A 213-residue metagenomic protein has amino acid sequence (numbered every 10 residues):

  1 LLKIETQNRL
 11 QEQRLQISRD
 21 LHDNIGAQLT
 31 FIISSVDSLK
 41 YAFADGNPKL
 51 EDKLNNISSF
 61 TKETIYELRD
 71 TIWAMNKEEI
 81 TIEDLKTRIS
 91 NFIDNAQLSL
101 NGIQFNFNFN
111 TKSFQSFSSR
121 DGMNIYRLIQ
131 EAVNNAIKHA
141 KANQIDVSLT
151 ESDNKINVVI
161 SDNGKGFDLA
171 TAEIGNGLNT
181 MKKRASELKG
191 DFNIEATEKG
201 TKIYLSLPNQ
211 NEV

Functional and structural regions predicted by a protein language model:
L1-V213: Coiled-coil dimerization/phosphotransfer module
